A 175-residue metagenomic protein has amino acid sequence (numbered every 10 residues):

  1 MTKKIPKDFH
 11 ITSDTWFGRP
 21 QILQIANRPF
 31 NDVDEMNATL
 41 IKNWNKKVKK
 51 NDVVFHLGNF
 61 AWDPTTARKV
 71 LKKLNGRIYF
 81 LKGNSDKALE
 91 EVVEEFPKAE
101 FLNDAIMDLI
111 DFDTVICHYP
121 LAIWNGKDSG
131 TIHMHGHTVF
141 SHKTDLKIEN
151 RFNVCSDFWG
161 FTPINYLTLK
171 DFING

Functional and structural regions predicted by a protein language model:
M1-T66, V154-F158, K170-G175: N-terminal active-site segment of His-dependent metallophosphoesterases
P6, N51, N75-R77, S129-G130: A general structural motif
T12-S13, V54-N59, I78-N84, I116-C117 (+2 more regions): Active-site neighborhood of phospho(di)ester-bond hydrolases with catalytic His/Asp-centered motifs
F17, W62, D86, L121 (+1 more regions): Short, glycine/acidic-enriched loop or turn micro-motifs at the edges of active sites
N27-P29, L71-L74, H133, E149-N153: Glycine-rich, phosphate-binding/catalytic loops in enzymes
L40-N43, K73, F80: Membrane-embedded alpha-helical bundles that constitute the cytochrome b-like, heme-associated redox core of multi-pass
L57-L74, K82, K87-N103, N125-D128 (+1 more regions): Metal-dependent catalytic neighborhoods of phosphoester/phosphodiester hydrolases
F96-G175: Conserved beta-sheet core of the metallophosphoesterase superfamily
